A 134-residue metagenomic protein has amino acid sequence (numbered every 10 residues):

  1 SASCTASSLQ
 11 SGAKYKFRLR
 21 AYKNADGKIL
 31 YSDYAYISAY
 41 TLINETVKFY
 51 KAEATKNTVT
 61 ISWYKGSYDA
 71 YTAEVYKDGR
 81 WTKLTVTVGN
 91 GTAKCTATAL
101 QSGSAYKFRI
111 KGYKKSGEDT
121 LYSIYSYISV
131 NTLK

Functional and structural regions predicted by a protein language model:
S1, R18, K65-V86, R109-K111 (+1 more regions): Extracellular low-complexity, O-glycosylation-prone stalks/linkers
S1-T5, G91-C95: Short S/T/G- and acidic-enriched coil/turn segments that sit immediately N-terminal to beta-strands in beta-sandwich
A6-D26, A97-G117: Beta-strand-rich modules
S7, I43, T82-T87, S104: Mature soluble domains of exported/periplasmic/lumenal proteins and thiol-rich metal-chelating peptides
S11, K28-S67, S102, D119-K134: Pro/Thr/Ser/Gly-rich low-complexity, intrinsically disordered linker/stalk tracts
A25-G27, S67, K77-R80, S116-E118: Solvent-exposed strand-loop boundary residues in beta-sheet-rich modules
A54, Y76, V88-N90: Generic beta-strand structural signal
